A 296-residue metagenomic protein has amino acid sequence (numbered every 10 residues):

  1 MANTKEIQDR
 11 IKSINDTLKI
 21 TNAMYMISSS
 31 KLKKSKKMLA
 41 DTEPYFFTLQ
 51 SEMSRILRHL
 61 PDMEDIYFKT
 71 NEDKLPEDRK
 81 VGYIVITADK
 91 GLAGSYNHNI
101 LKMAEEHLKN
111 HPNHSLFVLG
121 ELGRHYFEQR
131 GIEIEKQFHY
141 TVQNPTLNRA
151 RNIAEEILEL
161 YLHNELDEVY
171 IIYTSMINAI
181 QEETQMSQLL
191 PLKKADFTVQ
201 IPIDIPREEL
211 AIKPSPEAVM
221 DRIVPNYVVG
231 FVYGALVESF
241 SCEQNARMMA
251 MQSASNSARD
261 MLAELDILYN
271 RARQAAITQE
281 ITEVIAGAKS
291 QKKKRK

Functional and structural regions predicted by a protein language model:
M1-K296: C-terminal beta-strand-loop-alpha-helix "lid" module of Rossmann-like NAD(P)-dependent dehydrogenases
